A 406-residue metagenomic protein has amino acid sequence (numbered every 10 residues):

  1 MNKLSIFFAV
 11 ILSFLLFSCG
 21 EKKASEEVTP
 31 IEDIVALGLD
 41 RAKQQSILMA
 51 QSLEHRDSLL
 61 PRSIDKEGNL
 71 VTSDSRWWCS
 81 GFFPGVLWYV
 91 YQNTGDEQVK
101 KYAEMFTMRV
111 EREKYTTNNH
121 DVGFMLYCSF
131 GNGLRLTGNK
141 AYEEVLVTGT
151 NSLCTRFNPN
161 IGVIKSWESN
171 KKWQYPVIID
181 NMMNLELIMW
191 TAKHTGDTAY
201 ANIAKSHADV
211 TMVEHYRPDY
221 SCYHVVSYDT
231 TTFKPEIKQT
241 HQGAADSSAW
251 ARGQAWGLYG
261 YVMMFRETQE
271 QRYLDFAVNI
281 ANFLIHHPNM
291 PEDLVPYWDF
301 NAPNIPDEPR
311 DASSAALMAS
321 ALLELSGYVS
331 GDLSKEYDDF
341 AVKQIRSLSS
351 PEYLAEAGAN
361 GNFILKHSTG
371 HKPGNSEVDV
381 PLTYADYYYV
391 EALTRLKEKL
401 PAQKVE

Functional and structural regions predicted by a protein language model:
M1-F8: Bacterial N-terminal signal peptides that target proteins for export
L15-S18: C-terminal motif of bacterial Sec signal peptides marking the signal peptidase cleavage site
K23-E406: Glycan-recognition and catalytic cores of secretory/periplasmic carbohydrate-active enzymes
